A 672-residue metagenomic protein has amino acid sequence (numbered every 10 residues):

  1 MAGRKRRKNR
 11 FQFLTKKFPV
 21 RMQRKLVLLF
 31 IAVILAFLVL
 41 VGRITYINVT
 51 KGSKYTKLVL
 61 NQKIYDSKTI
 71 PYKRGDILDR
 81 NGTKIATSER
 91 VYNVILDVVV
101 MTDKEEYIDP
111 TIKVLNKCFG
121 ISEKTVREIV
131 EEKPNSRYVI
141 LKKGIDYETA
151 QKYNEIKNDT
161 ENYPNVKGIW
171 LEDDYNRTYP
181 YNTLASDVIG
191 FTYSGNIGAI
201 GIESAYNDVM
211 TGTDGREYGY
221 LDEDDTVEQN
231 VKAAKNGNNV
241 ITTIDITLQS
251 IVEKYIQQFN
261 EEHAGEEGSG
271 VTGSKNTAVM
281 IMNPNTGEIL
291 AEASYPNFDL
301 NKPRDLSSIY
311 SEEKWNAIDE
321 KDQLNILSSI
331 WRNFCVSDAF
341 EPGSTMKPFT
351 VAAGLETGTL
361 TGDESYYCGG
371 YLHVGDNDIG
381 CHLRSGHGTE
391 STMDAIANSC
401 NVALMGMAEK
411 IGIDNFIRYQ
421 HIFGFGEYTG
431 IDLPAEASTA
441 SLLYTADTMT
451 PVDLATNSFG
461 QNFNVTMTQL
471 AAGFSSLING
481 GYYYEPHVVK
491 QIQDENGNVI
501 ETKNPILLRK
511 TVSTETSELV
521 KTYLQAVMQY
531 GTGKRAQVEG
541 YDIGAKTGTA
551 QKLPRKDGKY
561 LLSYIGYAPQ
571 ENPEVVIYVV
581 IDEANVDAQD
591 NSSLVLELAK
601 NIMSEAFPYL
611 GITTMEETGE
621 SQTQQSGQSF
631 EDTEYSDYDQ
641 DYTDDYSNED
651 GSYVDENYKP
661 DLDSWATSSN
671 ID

Functional and structural regions predicted by a protein language model:
M1-I309, A339, D414-Q420, R555 (+5 more regions): Periplasmic/cell-envelope proteins involved in peptidoglycan metabolism and beta-lactam response
R7-R10, K84-A86, Y92, D222 (+7 more regions): Beta-lactam-recognizing serine transpeptidase/beta-lactamase-like catalytic domain environment
N585: Hydrophobic alpha-helical positions that pack around
